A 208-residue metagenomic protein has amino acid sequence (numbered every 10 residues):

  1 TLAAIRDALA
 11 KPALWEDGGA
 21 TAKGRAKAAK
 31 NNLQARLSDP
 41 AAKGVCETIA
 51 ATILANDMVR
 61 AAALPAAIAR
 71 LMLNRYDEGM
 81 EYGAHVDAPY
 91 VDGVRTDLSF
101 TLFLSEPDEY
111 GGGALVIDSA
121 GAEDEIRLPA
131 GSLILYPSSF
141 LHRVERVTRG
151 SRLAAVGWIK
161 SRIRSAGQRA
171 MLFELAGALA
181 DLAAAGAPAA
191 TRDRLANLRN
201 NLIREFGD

Functional and structural regions predicted by a protein language model:
T1-P65, M171-D208: Non-heme Fe(II)/2-oxoglutarate
D57-F173: Catalytic core of non-heme Fe(II) oxygenases with the double-stranded beta-helix
